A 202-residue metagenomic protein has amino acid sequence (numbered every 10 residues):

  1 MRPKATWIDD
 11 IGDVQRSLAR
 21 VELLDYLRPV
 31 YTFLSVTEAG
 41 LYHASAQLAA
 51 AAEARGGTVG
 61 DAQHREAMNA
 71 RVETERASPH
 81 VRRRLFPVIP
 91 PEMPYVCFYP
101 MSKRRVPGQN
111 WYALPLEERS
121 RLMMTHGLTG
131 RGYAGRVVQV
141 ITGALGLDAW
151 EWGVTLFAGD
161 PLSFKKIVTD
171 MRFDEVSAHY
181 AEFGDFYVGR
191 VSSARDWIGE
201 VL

Functional and structural regions predicted by a protein language model:
M1-D13, T37-L128, G159, R195-L202: Short S/T/G/P-rich N-terminal loop/turn motif that feeds into the first structured element of a domain
M1-R2, Y26-G40, R65-E66, T125-E151 (+2 more regions): Short, glycine- and small/hydrophobic-rich beta-strand elements in well-ordered beta-sheets
D10-E22, K166-R172: Short amphipathic alpha-helices in soluble, non-transmembrane regions that often serve as interface/regulatory elements
L18-V21, R84-V88, V140-G143: Catalytic micro-motifs at enzyme active sites that drive phosphoryl/nucleotidyl and oxygen chemistry
P94-V96, W150-G153: Short, surface-exposed beta-edge/turn micro-motifs
L116-S120, A144-D148, T155-L162: Short, well-ordered coil↔helix boundary/capping segments
L156-L202: C-terminal structured interaction module
